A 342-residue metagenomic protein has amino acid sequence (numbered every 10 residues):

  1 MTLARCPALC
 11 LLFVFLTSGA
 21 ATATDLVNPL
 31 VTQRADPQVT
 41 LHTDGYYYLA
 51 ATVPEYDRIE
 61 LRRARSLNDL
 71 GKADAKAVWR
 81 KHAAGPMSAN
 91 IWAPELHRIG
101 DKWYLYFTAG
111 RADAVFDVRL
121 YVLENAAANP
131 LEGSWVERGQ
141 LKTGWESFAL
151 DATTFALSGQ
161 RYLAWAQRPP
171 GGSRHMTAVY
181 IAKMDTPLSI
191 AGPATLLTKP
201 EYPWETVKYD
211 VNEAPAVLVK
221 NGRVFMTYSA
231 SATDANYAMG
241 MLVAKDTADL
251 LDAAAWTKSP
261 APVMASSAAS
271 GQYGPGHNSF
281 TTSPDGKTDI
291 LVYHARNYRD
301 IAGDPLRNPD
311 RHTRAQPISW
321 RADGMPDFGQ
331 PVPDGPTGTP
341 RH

Functional and structural regions predicted by a protein language model:
M1-L3: N-terminal secretory signal peptides that target proteins for export/translocation
C6, T22-H342: Carbohydrate-active catalytic/glycan-binding domains of CAZyme proteins, especially the secreted or lumenal ectodomains
P7-S18: Bacterial N-terminal signal peptides
